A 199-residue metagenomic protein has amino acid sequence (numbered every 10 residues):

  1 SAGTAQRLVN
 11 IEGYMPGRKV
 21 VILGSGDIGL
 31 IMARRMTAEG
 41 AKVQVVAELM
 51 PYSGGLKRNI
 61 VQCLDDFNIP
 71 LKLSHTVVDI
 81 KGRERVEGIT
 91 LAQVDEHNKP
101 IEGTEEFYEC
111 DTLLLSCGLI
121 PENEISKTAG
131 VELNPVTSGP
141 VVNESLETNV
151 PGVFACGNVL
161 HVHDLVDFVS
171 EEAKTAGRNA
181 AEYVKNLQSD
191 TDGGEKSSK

Functional and structural regions predicted by a protein language model:
S1-K199: Residues forming the flavin
